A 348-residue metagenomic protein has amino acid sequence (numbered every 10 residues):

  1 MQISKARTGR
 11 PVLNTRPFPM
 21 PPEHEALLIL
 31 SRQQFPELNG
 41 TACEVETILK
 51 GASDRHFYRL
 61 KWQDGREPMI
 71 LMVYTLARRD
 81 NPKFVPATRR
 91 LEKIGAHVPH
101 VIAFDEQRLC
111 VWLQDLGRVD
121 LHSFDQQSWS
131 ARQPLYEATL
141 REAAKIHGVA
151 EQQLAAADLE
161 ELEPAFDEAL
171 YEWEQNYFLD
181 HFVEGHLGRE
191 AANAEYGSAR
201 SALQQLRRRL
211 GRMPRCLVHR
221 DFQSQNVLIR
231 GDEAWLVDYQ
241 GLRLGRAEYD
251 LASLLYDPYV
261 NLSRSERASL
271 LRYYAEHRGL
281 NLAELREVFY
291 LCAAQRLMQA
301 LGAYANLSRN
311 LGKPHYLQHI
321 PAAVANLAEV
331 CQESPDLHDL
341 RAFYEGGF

Functional and structural regions predicted by a protein language model:
K5-R7, L13-T47, R79, P314 (+1 more regions): Regulatory N- and C-terminal appendages and interdomain linkers associated with kinase/kinase-like NTP transferase
A26-L27, S31-E37, E151-P164, A169-L170 (+2 more regions): An alpha-helical support segment within catalytic cores of ATP-dependent transferases
F35, G95, A143-L154, F182-H186 (+6 more regions): A general structural signal marking secondary-structure boundaries and capping sites
L49, Y58-W173, Y177, E184: ATP-binding pocket architecture of kinase catalytic cores
R55-K61, L71, I146, L203-L251 (+1 more regions): Active-site acidic catalytic loop and adjacent metal/ATP-binding pocket of ATP-dependent phosphoryl transfer enzymes
Y177-H186, A247-N281, A294-L311, A323-V330: Active-site activation/catalytic loop segments of kinase-like enzymes and analogous catalytic loops in related
G197, V288, L317-P321: Short, charged, amphipathic alpha-helical segments
L280-Y290: Acidic, serine/threonine- and proline-rich low-complexity regulatory regions
